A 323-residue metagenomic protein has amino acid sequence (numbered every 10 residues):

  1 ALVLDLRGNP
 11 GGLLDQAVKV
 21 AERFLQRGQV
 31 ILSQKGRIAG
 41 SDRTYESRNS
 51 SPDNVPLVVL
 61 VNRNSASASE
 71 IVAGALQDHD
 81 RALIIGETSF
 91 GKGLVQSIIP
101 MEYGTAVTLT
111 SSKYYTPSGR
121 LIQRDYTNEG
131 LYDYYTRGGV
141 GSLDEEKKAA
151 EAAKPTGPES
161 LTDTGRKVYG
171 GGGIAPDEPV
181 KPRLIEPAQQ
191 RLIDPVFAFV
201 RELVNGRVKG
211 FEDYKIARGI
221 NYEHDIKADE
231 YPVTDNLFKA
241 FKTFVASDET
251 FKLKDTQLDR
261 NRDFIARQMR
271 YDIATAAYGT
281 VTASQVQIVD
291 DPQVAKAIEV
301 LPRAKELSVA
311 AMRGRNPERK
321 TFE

Functional and structural regions predicted by a protein language model:
A1-N9: Short acidic catalytic loops
L4, F24, L57, L76 (+3 more regions): Terminal peptide-recognition signature
G8-L13, Q34-D42, E87-S97, D229-V233 (+3 more regions): Acidic/histidine-enriched alpha-helical segments
G11-S67, L94-P100, Y115: Gly/Ser/Thr-rich loop/hinge elements
Q16-F24, I71-D78, T110: Alpha-helical scaffold elements adjacent to nucleotide-binding pockets in ATP/GTP-utilizing enzyme cores
R23, R27-V30, H79-A82, D272 (+1 more regions): Conserved, well-folded catalytic cores of nucleic-acid-processing and energy-transducing macromolecular machines
R63-A66, G74, D78-G170: Acidic, polar loop-rich interaction surfaces within structured domains
L121-I122, Y126-E323: Conserved functional hotspot residues or short segments at active or partner-binding sites across diverse domains
